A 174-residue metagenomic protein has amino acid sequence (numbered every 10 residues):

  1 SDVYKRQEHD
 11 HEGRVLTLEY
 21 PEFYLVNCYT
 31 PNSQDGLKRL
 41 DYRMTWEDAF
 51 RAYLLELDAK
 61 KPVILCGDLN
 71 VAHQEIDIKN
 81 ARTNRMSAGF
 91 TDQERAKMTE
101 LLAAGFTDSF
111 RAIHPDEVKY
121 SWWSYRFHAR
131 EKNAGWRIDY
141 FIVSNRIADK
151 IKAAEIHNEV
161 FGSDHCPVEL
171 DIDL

Functional and structural regions predicted by a protein language model:
S1-Y4: Short, small-residue-biased leader/transition segments that mark boundaries at the very start of proteins
R6, P31-E47, R82-M86: Surface-exposed cleft-lining segments at the edges of enzyme active sites
R6-E8, R130-N133, N158-F161: Short Gly/Pro-enriched turn/cap motifs at secondary-structure boundaries
E12-T17, R137-D139, H165-E169: Short hydrophobic/aromatic beta-strand or adjacent loop that forms the aromatic wall/cage of a ligand/substrate-binding
G13-Y29: Beta-strand-turn-beta hairpins that frame and shape the catalytic cleft of phosphate-ester-processing enzymes
L25, I147-K150: Short helix-loop capping/hinge motifs at secondary-structure junctions, enriched in acidic/polar residues
W46-A134, I138: Metal-dependent phosphoesterases centered on the DNase I-like endonuclease/exonuclease/phosphatase
E155-L174: Surface polyanion/phosphate-binding segment centered on an Asp-His-Pro turn
